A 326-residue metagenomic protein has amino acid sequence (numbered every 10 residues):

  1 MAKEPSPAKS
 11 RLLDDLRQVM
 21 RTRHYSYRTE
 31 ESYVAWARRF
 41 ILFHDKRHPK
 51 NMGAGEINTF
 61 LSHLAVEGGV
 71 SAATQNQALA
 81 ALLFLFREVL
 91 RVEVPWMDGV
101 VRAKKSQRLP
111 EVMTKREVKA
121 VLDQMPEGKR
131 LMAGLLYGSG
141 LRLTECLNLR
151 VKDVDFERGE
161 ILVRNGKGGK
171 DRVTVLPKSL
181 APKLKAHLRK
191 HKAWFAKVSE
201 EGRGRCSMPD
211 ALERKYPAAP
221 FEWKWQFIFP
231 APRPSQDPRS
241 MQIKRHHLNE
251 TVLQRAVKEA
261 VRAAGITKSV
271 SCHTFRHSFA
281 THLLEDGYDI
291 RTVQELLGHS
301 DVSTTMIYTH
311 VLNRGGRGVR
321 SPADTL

Functional and structural regions predicted by a protein language model:
M1-L326: Conserved catalytic core of the tyrosine transesterase superfamily
